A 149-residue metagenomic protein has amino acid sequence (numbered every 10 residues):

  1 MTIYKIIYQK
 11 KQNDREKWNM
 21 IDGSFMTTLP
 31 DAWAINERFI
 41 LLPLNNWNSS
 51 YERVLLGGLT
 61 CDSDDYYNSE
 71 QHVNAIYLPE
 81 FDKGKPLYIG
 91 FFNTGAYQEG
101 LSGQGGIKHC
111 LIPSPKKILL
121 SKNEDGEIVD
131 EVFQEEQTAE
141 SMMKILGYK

Functional and structural regions predicted by a protein language model:
M1-K149: Charged (often Lys/Glu-rich) extended helix/loop segments that serve as interaction or gating elements
